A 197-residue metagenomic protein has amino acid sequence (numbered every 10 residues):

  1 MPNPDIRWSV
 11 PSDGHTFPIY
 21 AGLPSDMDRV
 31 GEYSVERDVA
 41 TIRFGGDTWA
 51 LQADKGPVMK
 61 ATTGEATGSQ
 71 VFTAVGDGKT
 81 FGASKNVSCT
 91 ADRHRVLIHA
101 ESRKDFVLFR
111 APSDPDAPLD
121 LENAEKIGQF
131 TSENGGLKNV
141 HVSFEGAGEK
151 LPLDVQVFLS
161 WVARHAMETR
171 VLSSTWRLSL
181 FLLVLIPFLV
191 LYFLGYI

Functional and structural regions predicted by a protein language model:
M1-D154: Cationic, beta-structured binding surfaces that engage anionic biopolymers and membranes
S160-I197: C-terminal single-pass membrane-anchor helix
